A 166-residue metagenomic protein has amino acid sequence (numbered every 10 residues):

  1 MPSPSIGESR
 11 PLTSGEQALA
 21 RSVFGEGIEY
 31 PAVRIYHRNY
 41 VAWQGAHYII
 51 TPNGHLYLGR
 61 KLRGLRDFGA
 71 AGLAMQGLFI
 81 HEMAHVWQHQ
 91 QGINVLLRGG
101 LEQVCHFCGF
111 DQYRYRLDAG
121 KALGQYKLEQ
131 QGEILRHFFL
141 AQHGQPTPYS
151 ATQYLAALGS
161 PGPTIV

Functional and structural regions predicted by a protein language model:
P2-P4, R10-R34, Q44, T51-N53 (+1 more regions): Metalloprotease/metallohydrolase-associated module, dominated by Zn2+-dependent proteases
P4, A42, G69-L73: Generic hydrophobic alpha-helical membrane-segment signal
E26, Y48-I49, L58-I80, A122-Q125: Short pre-active-site segment immediately N-terminal to the catalytic Zn-binding motif
R38-A42, L56, L62-G64, A84 (+2 more regions): Short, solvent-exposed loop/turn segments at secondary-structure junctions
G77-H89: Active-site recognition of the HExxH zinc-binding catalytic motif
